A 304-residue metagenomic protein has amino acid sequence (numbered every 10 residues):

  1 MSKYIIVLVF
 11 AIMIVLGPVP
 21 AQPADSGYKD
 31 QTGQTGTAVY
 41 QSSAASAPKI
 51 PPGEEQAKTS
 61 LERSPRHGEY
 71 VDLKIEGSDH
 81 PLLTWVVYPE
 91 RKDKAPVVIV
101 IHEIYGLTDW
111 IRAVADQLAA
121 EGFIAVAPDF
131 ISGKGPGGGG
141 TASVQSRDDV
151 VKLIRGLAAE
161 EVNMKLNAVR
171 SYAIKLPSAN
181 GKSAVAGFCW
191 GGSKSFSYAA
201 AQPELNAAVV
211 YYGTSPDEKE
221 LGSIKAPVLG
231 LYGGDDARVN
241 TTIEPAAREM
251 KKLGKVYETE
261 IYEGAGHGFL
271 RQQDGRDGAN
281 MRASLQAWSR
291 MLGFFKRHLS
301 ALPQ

Functional and structural regions predicted by a protein language model:
S2-H67, P303-Q304: N-terminal targeting or regulatory segments adjacent to alpha/beta-hydrolase or S9 domains
D25-I50, Y70-I174, R271-D274: Serine-hydrolase catalytic machinery in alpha/beta-hydrolase-like enzymes
F130-K134, T214, A265: Short beta-to-alpha linker loops that shape the active-site pocket of alpha/beta-hydrolase fold enzymes
L166-K225: Primarily recognizes the serine-hydrolase "nucleophile elbow" in alpha/beta-hydrolase and SGNH/GDSL folds
S223-V228, L253-V256: Short, proline-enriched alpha-helix->beta-strand connector loops that line the catalytic pocket of alpha/beta-hydrolase
G230-Y232: Short beta-strand/loop motif that positions the catalytic acidic residue of the alpha/beta-hydrolase fold
D235-N240: Acidic catalytic loop of the alpha/beta-hydrolase fold
K251, V256-Q304: C-terminal catalytic histidine-bearing segment of alpha/beta-hydrolase fold enzymes
